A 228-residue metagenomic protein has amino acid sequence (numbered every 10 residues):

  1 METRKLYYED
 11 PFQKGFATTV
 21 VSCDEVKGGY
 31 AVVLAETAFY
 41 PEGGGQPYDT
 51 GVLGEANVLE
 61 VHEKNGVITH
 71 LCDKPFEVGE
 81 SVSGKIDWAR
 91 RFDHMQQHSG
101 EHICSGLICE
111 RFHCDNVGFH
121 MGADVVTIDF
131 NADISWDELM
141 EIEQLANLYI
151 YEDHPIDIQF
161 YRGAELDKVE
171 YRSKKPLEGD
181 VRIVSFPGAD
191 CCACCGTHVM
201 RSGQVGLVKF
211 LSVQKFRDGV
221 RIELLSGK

Functional and structural regions predicted by a protein language model:
M1-K228: A glycine- and charged-residue-rich anion-binding loop/surface
